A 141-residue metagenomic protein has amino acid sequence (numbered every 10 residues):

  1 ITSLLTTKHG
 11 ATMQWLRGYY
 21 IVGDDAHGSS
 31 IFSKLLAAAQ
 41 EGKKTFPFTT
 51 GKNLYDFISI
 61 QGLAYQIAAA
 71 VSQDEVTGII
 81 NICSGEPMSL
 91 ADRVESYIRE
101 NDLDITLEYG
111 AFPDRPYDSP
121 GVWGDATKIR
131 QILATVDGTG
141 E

Functional and structural regions predicted by a protein language model:
S3-L54, I60, S96-Y97: NAD(P)-dependent short-chain dehydrogenase/reductase
G42-K43, P47-G51, Y55-E141: C-terminal substrate-binding subdomain of Rossmann-fold SDR/epimerase-dehydratase oxidoreductases
